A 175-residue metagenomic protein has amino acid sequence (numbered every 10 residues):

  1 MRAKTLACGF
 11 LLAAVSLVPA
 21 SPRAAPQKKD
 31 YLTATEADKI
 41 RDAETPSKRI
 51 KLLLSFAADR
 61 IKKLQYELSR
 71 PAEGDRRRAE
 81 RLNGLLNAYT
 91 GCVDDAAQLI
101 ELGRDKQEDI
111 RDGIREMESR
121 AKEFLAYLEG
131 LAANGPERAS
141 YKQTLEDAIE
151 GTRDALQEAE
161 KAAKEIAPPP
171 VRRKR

Functional and structural regions predicted by a protein language model:
M1-K4: Positively charged n-region of N-terminal signal peptides that target proteins for export
L6-C8, Q157: General helical structural elements
C8-S16: Bacterial N-terminal signal peptides
P19-S21: N-terminal signal peptide c-region/cleavage motif recognized by signal peptidases
R23-R175: Long, charged/polar, soluble alpha-helical segments
